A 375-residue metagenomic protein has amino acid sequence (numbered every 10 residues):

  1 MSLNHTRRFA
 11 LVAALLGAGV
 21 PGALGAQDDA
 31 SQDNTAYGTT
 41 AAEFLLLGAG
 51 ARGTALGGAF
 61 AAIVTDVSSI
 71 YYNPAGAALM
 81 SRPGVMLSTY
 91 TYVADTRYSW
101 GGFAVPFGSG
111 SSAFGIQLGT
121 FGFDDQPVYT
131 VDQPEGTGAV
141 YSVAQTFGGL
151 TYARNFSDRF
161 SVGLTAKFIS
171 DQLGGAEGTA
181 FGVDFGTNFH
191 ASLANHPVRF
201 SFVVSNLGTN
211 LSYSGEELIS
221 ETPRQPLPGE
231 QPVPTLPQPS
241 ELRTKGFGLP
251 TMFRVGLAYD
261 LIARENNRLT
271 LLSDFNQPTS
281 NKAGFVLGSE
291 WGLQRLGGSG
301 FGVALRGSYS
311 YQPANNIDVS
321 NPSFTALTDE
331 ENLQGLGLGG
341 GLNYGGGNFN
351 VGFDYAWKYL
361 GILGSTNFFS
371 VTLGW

Functional and structural regions predicted by a protein language model:
M1-T39: Cleavable N-terminal export/targeting peptides
A13, G17-G22, A75, T89 (+1 more regions): Residue-level signal for alpha-helical transmembrane segments in multi-pass membrane proteins
Q27-G53, R97-Y98, G102-W375: Outer-membrane beta-barrel porins/channels
G58-F60, G84-Y92, A356-K358: Short strand-turn segments of transmembrane beta-barrel domains in outer membranes, especially the first one or two
S68-L79: N-terminal periplasmic accessory domains that precede and gate Gram-negative outer-membrane beta-barrel machines
